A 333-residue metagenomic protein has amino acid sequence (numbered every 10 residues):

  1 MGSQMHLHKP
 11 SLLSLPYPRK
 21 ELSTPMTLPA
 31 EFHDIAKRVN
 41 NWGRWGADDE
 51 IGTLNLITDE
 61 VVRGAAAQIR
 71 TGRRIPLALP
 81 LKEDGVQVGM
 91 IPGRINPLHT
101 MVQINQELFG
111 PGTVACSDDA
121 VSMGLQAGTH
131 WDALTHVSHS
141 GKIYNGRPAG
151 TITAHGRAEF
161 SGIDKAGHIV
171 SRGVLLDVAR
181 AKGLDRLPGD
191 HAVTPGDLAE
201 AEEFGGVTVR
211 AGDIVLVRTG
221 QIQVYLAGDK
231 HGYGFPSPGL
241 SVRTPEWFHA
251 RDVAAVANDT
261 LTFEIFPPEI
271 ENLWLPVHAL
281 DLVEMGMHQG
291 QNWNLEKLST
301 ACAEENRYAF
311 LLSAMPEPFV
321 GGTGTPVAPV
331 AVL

Functional and structural regions predicted by a protein language model:
P10-L333: Active-/binding-site microenvironments in catalytic and ligand-binding cores
